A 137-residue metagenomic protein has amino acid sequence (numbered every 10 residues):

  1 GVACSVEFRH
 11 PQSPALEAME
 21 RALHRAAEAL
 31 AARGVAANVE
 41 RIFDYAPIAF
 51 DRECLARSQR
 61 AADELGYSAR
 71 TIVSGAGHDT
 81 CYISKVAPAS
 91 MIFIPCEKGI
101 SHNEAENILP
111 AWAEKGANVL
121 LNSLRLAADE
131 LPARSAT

Functional and structural regions predicted by a protein language model:
G1-E17, E28, E40-F43: Midchain, well-structured core segments that form catalytic/ion-binding scaffolds
A18, E53, I108-W112: Alpha-helix N-cap and loop-to-helix initiation/capping positions
R21-A31: Short, non-transmembrane amphipathic alpha-helical segments
A29-R41, S68-V73, D129-T137: Flexible, glycine/charged-enriched surface loops at secondary-structure junctions
N38-F50: Short proline/glycine- and acidic-rich turn/helix-capping motifs at secondary-structure junctions
P47-L65: Short, low-order "capping/linker" segments at domain edges
A69-N118: Zn-dependent metallopeptidase/amidohydrolase metal-coordination segment
V119-E130: C-terminal alpha-helix
